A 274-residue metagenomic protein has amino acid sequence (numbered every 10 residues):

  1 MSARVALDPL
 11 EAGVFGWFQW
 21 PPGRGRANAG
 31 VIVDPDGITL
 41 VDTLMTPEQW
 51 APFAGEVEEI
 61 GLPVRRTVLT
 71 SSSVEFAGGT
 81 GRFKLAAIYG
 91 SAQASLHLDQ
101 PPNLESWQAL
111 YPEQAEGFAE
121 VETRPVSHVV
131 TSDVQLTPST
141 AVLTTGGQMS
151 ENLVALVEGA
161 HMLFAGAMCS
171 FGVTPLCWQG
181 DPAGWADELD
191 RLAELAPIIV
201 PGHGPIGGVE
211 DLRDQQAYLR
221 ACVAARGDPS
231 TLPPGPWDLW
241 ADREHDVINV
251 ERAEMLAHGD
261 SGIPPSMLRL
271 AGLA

Functional and structural regions predicted by a protein language model:
R4-G55, V154-A167: Conserved beta-strand hairpin/beta-sheet module of binuclear metal-dependent hydrolase folds, prominently
F15, V68, Y89, H128 (+2 more regions): Hydrophobic/aromatic beta-strand patches that form the interior of the parallel beta-sheet core in alpha/beta enzyme
G16, T39-D42, R65-V68, A141-V142: Short catalytic-loop micro-motif centered on adjacent basic/acidic residues
I38, M45-P47, G146-C222: Metallo-beta-lactamase
P47-G90, L195-A196: Active-site metal-binding motif and surrounding structural segment of the metallo-beta-lactamase
A92-L96, C169: Short, acidic/turn-prone active-site loops that include or flank metal/cofactor- and phosphate-binding residues
L96-T144, M149-S150, E158-G159: Metallo-beta-lactamase
E194-I198, I206-A274: Accessory terminal helices/loops
